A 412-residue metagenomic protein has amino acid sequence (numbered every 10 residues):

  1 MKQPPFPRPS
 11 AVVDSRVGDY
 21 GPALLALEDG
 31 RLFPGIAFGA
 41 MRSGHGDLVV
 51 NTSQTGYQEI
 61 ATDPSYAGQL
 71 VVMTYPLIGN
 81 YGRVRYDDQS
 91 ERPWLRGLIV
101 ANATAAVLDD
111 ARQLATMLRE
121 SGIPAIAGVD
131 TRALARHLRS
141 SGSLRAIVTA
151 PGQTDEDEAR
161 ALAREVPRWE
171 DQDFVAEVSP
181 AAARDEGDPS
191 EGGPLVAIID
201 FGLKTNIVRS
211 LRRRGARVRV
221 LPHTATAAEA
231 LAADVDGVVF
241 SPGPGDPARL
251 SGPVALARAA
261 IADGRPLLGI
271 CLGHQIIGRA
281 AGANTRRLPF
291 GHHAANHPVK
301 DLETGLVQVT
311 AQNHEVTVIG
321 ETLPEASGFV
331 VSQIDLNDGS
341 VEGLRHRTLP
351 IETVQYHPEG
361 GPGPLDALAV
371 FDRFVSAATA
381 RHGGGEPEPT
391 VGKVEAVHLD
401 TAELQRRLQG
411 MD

Functional and structural regions predicted by a protein language model:
K2-T224, A228, A233, P247 (+2 more regions): RNA-binding accessory domains that recognize and position tRNA/RNA substrates
P124, L195, P266-L268, N284 (+1 more regions): Proline-centered loop/turn at the N-terminus of a beta-strand
E191-V196, T304-V307, H346-I351: Beta-strand-turn-beta hairpins that frame and shape the catalytic cleft of phosphate-ester-processing enzymes
G193-A197, R217, P266, V309 (+1 more regions): Residues that mark the start of a beta-strand
L195-D200, T310-A311, E352-Y356: Active-site-proximal beta-strand elements of phosphoester/diester hydrolases
A232, G237, S241-G320, G363-A378 (+1 more regions): Cysteine-nucleophile active-site neighborhood
L306-T348, R407-D412: Catalytic beta-strand/loop cores that center a nucleophilic Ser/Cys/Thr and support acyl-enzyme chemistry
G343-T379: A glycine-centered loop/beta-turn motif at secondary-structure junctions
